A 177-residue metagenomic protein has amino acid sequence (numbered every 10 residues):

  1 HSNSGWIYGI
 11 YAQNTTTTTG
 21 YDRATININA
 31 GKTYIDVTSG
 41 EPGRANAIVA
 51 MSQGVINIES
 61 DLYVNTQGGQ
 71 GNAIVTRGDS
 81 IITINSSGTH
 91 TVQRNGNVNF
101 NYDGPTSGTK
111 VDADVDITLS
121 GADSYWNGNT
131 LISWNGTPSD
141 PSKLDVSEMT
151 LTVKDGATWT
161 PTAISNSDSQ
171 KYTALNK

Functional and structural regions predicted by a protein language model:
H1-I7, D22-A45, I56-G71, S86-F100 (+3 more regions): Beta-strand-rich solenoid/repeat architectures in extracellular/passenger domains of polysaccharide-targeting enzymes
G5-T19, V37-V49, R77, N99-S107 (+1 more regions): Acidic/polar low-complexity surface segments
R77, I81, N95, D103-K177: Extracellular beta-strand/loop-rich repeat segments of large surface/secreted proteins
